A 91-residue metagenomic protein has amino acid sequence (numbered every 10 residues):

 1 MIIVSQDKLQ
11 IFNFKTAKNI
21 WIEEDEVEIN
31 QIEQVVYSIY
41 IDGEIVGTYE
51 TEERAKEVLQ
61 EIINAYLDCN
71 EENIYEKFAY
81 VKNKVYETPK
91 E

Functional and structural regions predicted by a protein language model:
M1-E91: Eukaryotic intrinsically disordered, low-complexity regulatory linkers and tails enriched in Ser/Thr/Pro
